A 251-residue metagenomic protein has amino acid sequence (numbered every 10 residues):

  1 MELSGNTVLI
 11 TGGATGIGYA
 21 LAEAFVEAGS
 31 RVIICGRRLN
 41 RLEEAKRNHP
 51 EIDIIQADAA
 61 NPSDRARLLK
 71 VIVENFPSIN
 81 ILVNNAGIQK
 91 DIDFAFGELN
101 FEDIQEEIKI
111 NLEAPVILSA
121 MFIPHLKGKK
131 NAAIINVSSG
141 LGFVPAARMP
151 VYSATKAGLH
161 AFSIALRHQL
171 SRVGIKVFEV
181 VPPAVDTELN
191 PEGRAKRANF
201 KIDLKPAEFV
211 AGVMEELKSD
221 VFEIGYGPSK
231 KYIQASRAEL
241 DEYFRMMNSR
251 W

Functional and structural regions predicted by a protein language model:
T7, G12-G16: Conserved glycine-rich cofactor-binding loop
A28-E44: Conserved glycine-rich Rossmann-like NAD(P)H-binding loop of the short-chain dehydrogenase/reductase
A57-L68: The beta1-alpha1 cofactor-binding region of Rossmann-like NAD(H)/NADP(H)-dependent oxidoreductases
Q89-Q105, R148: Conserved mid-core segment of classical short-chain dehydrogenase/reductases
S119, T155: Active-site helix of classical SDR
S139: Residue(s) in the substrate-gating loop at a strand-loop-helix junction that position the organic substrate next
E179, A195-Y232: C-terminal helical subdomain
